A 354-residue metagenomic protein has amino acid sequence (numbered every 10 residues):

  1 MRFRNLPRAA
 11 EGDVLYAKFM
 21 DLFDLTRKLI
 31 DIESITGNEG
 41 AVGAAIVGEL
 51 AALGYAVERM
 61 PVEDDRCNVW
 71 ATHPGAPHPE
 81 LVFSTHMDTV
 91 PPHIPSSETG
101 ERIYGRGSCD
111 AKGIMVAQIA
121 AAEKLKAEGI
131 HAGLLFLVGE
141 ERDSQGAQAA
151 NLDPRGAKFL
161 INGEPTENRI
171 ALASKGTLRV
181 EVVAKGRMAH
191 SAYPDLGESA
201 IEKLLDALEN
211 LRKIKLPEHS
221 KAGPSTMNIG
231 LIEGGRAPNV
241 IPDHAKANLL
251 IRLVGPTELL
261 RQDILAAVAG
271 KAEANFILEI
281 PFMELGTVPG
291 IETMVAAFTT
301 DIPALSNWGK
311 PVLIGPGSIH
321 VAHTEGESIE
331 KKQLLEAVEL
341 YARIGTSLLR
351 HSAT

Functional and structural regions predicted by a protein language model:
M1-F19: N-terminal amphipathic/basic-hydrophobic helices that include classical n-h-c signal peptides and signal-anchor
L15-G107, L313: Acidic/His- and Gly-rich active-site-bordering loop/insert found across diverse amide/peptide-bond hydrolases
S34, E58-R59, P165, L172 (+1 more regions): Metal-dependent amide/peptide-bond hydrolase catalytic core, centered on the "pita-bread" metallohydrolase fold
E80-V82, I103, K158-N162, R179-E181 (+1 more regions): Short glycine-aspartate micro-motif
G105-V116, E141, E198-I201, K331-L335: Short, conserved micro-motifs enriched in small and acidic residues
K112, V116-R179, H219-S220: Acidic/histidine-rich catalytic neighborhood of metal-dependent amide-processing enzymes
